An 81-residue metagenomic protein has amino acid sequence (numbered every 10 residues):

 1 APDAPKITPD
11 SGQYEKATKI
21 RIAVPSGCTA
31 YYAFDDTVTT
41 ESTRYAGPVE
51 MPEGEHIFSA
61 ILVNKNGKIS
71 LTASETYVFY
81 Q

Functional and structural regions predicted by a protein language model:
A1-Q81: Short, compositionally stereotyped local motifs that mark structural "simplifiers"
